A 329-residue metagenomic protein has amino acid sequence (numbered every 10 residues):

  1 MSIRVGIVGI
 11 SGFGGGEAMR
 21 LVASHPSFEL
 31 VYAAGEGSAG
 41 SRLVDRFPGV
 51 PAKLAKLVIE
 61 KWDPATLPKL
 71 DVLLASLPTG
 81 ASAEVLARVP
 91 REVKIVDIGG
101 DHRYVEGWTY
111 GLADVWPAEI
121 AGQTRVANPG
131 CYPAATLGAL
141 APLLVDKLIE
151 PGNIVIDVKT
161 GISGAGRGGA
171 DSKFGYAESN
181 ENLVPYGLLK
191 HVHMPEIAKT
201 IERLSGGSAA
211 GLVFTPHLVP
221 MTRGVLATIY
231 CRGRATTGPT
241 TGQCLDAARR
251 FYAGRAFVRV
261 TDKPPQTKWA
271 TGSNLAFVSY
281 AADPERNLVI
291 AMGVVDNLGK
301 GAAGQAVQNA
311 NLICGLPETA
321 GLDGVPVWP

Functional and structural regions predicted by a protein language model:
M1-E181, Y186-L188, G207, A281-P284 (+2 more regions): N-terminal Rossmann-like NAD(P) cofactor-binding subdomain of oxidoreductases, focused on the glycine-rich
R4-I7, A127, T228-Y230, A291-V294: Short glycine-rich or small-residue beta-strand-to-loop segments that form or flank ligand, phosphate, metal/Fe-S
F13, C131-G138, L188-E196, G224 (+5 more regions): Conserved active-site and cofactor/substrate-binding residues in soluble primary-metabolism enzymes
L21, H25, D146, T200 (+4 more regions): Change "in soluble alpha/beta enzymes" to "in soluble alpha/beta proteins
P26, E150-G152, A210, V225-A227 (+1 more regions): A generic structural signal for short beta-strands and their flanking turns/coil linkers
Q123, E181-L183, G224-T228, L288-I290: Short, solvent-exposed beta-strand edge segments and adjacent coil->beta transition regions
K190-D262: C-terminal substrate-binding/catalytic lobe of Rossmann-fold NAD(P)-dependent dehydrogenases
Y230-P329: C-terminal active-site/capping subdomain that shapes the small-molecule cofactor and substrate pocket of enzyme
